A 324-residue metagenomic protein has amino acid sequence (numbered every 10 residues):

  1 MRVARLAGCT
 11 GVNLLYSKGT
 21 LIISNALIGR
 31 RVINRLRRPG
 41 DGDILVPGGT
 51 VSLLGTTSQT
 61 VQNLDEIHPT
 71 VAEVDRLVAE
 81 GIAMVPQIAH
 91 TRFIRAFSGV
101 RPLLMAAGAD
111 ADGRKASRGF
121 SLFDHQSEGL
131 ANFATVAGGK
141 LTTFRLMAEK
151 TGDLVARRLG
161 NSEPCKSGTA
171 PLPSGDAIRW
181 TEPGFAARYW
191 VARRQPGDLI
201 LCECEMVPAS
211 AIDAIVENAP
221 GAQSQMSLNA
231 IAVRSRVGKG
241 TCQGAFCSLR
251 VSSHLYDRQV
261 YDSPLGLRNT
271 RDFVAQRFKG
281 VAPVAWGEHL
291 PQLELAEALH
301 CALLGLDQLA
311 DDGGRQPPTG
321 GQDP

Functional and structural regions predicted by a protein language model:
R2-L6, T10-L53, Q59-K239, Q243 (+2 more regions): C-terminal catalytic lobe of FAD-dependent flavoproteins
R179-R188, Q195-D198, A230, S253-P324: Intrinsic disorder at enzyme termini
